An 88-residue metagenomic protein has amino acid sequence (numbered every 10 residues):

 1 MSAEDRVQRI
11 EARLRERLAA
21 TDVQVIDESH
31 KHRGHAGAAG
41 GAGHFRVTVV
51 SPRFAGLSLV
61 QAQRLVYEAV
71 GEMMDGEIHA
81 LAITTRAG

Functional and structural regions predicted by a protein language model:
M1-E4, A12, S51, A69 (+1 more regions): N-terminal/domain-start segments enriched in small and hydrophobic, helix-friendly residues, covering either
S2-G37: N-terminal first-folded block
A19-T21, G41-F45, E77-L81: A generic structural signal for short beta-strands and their flanking turns/coil linkers
I26, T48-V50, T84-R86: Solvent-exposed beta-strand sheet faces enriched in polar/charged residues
K31, R53-A55: Residues that cap or initiate secondary-structure elements
G34-S51: A short, structured beta-strand/loop element
A55-G88: C-terminal structural segments of small proteins and small subunits
